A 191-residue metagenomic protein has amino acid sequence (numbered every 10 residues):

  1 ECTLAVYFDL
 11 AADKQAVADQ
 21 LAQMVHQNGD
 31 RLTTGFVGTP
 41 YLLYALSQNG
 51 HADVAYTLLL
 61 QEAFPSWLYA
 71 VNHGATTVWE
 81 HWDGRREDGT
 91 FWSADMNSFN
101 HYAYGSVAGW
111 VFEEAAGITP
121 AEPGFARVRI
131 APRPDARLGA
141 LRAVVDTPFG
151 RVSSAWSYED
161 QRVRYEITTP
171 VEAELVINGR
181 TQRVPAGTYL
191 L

Functional and structural regions predicted by a protein language model:
E1-F91: Catalytic cores of carbohydrate-active enzymes
D53-L191: Non-catalytic C-terminal accessory modules of carbohydrate-active enzymes
